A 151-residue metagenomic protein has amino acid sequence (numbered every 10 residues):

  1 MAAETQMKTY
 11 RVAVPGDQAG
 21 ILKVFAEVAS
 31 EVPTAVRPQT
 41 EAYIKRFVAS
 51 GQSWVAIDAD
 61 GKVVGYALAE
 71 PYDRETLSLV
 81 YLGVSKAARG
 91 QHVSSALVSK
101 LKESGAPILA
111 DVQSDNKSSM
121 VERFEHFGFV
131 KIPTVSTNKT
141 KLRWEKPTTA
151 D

Functional and structural regions predicted by a protein language model:
A2-V36, I57: Short amphipathic alpha-helix that is part of the acyltransferase structural core
A13, L82-V84, Q113: Hydrophobic adenine-recognition pocket in adenosine-nucleotide-binding enzymes
S30-D60, L68: Active-site rim helix/loop that mediates acceptor-substrate recognition in acyltransferases
V55, K62-P71, L77-G83: Conserved beta-strand in the GNAT
V84, G90-E103, S118-S119, H126: Conserved acetyl-CoA-binding loop-helix of GNAT-fold acetyltransferases
E103-N116: Conserved GNAT acetyl-CoA-binding A-motif
S114-T137: Conserved active-site alpha-helix within GNAT-family acetyltransferase domains
D115-N116, S136-D151: C-terminal "cap" of GNAT-fold acetyltransferases
